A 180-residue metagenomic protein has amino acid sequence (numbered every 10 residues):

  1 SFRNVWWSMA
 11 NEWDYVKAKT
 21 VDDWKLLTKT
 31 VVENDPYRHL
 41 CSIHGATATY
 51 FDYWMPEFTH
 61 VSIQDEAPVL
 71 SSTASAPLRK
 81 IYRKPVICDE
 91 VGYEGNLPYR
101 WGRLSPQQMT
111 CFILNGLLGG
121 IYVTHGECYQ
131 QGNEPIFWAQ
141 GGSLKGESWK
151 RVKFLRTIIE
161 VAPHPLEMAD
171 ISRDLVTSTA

Functional and structural regions predicted by a protein language model:
S1-V86, E90: Active-site neighborhood of glycoside hydrolase catalytic domains
K17, Y99-R103, K145: Hydrophobic alpha-helical scaffolding
V21-L26, G102-M109: Charged helix-capping and loop-helix junction motifs
F58-S62, L104-P106, G141-S143: Short, hinge-like loop/turn segments at secondary-structure boundaries
T73-S75, L97, G102: Active-site-adjacent substrate-recognition loops and nearby beta-strands within hydrolase catalytic domains
E94-L97, Q107-A180: Aromatic- and carboxylate-lined catalytic core of secreted/periplasmic carbohydrate-active enzymes
